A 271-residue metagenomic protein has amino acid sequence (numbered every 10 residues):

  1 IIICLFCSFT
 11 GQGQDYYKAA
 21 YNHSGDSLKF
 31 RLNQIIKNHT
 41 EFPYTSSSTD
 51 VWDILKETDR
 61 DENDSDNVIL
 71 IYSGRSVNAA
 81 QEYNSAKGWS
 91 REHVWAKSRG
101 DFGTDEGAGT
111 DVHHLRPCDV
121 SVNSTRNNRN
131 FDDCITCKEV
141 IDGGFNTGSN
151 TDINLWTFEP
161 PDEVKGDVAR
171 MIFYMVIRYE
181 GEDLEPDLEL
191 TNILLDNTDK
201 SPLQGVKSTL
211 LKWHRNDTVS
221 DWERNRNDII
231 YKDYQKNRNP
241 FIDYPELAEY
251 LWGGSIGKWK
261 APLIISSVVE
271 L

Functional and structural regions predicted by a protein language model:
I1-Q14: Bacterial Sec-dependent N-terminal signal peptides
L5-C7, E62-N63, Y83, D233: A generic structural signal for short, solvent-exposed coil/turn residues that cap or connect secondary-structure
F9, A261-L271: Residue-level detector of functionally pivotal "anchor" positions at catalytic/ligand-binding pockets or at interdomain
G13-V77, L247-A261: N-terminal module-boundary/linker segments of secreted carbohydrate-active enzymes
P43-S46, N78, A96, D111 (+2 more regions): Short, solvent-exposed coil/turn linker segments
Y83-S90, W95-P262: Domain-level detector of nuclease and nuclease-like folds in predominantly extracellular/periplasmic contexts
